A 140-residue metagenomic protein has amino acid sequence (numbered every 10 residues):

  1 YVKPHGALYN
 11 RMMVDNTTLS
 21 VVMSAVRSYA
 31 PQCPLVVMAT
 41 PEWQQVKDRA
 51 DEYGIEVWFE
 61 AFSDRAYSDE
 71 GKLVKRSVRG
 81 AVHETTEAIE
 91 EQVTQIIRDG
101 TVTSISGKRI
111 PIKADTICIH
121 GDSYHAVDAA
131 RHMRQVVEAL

Functional and structural regions predicted by a protein language model:
Y1, T101-K113: Flexible, glycine/charged-enriched surface loops at secondary-structure junctions
V2, I119: Conserved, mostly hydrophobic/aromatic
L8-M12, D64-A66: Short, small-residue-enriched loops and turns at beta-alpha junctions that line or gate enzyme active sites
R11-V14, Q32-T40: Catalytic beta/alpha-barrel core
D15-M23: Charged helix-capping and loop-helix junction motifs
P31-P34, I55, K113-D115: Short, well-ordered coil/turn segments that N-cap beta-strands
T40-Q45, R49-T101: Active-site rim beta-loop-alpha module in soluble metabolic enzymes
Q95, A126-L140: C-terminal helical cap(s) of enzyme catalytic domains, especially alpha/beta-barrels
